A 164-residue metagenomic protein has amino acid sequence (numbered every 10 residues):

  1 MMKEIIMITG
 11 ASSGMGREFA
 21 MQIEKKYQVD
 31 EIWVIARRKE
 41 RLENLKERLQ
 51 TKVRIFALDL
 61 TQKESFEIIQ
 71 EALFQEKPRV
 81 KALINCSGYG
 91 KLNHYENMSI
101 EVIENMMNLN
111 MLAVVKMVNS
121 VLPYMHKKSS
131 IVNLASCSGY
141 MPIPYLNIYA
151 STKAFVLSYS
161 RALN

Functional and structural regions predicted by a protein language model:
S12-S13: Conserved glycine-rich cofactor-binding loop
Y27-N44: Conserved glycine-rich Rossmann-like NAD(P)H-binding loop of the short-chain dehydrogenase/reductase
L49-E64: Rossmann-fold cofactor-recognition segment
C86-K91: Conserved NAD(P)H cofactor-binding loop of Rossmann-fold oxidoreductase domains
H94-Y95, S99-N105: Substrate-binding pocket helix/loop in short-chain dehydrogenase/reductase
V118, T152: Active-site helix of classical SDR
S136: Residue(s) in the substrate-gating loop at a strand-loop-helix junction that position the organic substrate next
